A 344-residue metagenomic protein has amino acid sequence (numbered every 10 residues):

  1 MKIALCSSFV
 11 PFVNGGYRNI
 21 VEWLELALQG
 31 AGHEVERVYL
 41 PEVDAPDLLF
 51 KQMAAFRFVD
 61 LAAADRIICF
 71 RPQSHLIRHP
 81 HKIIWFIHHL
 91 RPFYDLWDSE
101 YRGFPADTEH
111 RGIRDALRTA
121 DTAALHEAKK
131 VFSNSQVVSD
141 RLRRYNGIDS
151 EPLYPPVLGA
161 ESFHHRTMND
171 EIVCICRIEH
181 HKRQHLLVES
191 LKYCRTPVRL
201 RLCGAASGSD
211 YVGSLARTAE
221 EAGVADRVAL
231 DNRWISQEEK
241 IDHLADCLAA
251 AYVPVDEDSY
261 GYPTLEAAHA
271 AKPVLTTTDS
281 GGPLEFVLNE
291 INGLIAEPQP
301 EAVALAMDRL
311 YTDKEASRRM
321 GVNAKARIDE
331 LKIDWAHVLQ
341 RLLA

Functional and structural regions predicted by a protein language model:
N19, D170, E179-Y193, G213: A conserved mid-protein helix/loop that constitutes part of the nucleotide-sugar donor-binding site
R102, D107-V131, S139: Membrane-proximal helix-turn-helix segments that form the acceptor-binding/catalytic region of lipid-linked
V212-W234: Nucleotide-activated donor-binding/catalytic signature segment of Leloir-type glycosyltransferases, i.e., the conserved
L244-S259: Acidic donor-binding loop of glycosyltransferase active sites
H269, P273-T277: Short hydrophobic beta-strand element within catalytic cores of glycosyltransferases and related nucleotide-activated
N289-E290, L294-P300, R309-K314: Conserved acidic donor-binding segment of nucleotide-sugar-dependent glycosyltransferases
A302-L305, R309, A316-E330, H337: A short, well-ordered alpha-helix in the C-terminal region of glycosyltransferases
K332-A344: C-terminal alpha-helical cap of glycosyltransferases
